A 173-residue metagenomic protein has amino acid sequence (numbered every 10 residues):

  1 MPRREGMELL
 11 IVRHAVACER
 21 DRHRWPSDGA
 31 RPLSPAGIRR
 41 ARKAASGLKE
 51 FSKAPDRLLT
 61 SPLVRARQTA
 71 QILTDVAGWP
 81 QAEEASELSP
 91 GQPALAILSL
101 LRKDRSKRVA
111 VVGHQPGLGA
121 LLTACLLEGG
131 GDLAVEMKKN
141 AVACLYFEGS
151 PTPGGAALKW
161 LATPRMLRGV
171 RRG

Functional and structural regions predicted by a protein language model:
P2-L88, Q92-L95, S99, G130 (+2 more regions): Active-site-proximal alpha-helix that buttresses catalytic centers in soluble enzyme cores
E8-L9, S106-G113: Generic beta-sheet signal
K53-P55, R105-R108: Short, high-confidence coil segments that cap the C-terminus of an alpha-helix and link into the following beta-strand
G129-A157, L161-P164: Domain-level recognition of soluble alpha/beta enzyme cores, biased toward histidine phosphatases/phosphomutases
R165-R172: Short, cationic low-complexity segments
